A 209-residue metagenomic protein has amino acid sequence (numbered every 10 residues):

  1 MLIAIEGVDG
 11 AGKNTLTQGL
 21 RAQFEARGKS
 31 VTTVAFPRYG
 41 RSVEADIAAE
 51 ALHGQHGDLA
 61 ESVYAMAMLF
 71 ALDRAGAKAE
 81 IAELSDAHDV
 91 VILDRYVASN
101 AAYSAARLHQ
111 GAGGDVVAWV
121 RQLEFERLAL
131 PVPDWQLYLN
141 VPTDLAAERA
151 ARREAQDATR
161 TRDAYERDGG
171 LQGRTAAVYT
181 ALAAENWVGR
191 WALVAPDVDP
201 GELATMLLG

Functional and structural regions predicted by a protein language model:
I3-I5: Hydrophobic anchor at the beta1->P-loop junction of P-loop NTPases
V8: P-loop (Walker A) phosphate-binding loop of NTP-binding proteins
K13: Conserved lysine of the Walker
L16: Hydrophobic positions on the alpha1 helix immediately C-terminal to the Walker A/P-loop
G19-R21, D144-G209: NTP-dependent small-molecule kinase module
K29-L128: ATP-dependent small-molecule kinase phosphotransfer cores that center on conserved nucleotide phosphate-binding segments
N100-A177: A glycine- and Lys/Arg-enriched "phosphate-lid" helix/loop adjacent to the NTP-binding pocket of small-molecule kinases
